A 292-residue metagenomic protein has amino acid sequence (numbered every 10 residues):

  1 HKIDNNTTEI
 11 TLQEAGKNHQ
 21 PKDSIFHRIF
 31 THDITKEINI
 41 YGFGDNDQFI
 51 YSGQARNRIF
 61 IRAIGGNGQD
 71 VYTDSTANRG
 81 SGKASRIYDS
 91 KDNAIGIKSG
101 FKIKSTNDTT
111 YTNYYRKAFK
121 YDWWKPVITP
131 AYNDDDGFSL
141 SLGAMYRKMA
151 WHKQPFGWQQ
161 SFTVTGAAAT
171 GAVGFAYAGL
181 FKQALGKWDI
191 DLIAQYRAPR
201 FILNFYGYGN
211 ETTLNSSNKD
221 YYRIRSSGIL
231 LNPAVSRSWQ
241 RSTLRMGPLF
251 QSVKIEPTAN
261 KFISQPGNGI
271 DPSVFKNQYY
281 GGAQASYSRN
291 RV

Functional and structural regions predicted by a protein language model:
I3-N5: Short coil-to-beta strand junction motifs in C2/discoidin
T7, E37, N46-Q48, R58-F60 (+2 more regions): Detector for repetitive beta-architecture
T7-I34, Q54: Acidic/polar low-complexity surface segments
H19, F201-L203, I255-T258: Short acidic/His/Gly/Ser-rich catalytic and metal-binding motifs that mark active-site loops of diverse hydrolases
I38-G42, D47-I50, A63, V235: Conserved catalytic-core segments centered on acid/base and nucleophilic motifs
Y41, Y51-G53, I64, V71-Y196 (+2 more regions): Outer-membrane beta-barrel initiation region
Y132-D136, N218-Q251, K276-Y279, V292: Outer-membrane beta-barrel transmembrane strands
T165-A234: Outer-membrane beta-barrel translocator/channel fold
